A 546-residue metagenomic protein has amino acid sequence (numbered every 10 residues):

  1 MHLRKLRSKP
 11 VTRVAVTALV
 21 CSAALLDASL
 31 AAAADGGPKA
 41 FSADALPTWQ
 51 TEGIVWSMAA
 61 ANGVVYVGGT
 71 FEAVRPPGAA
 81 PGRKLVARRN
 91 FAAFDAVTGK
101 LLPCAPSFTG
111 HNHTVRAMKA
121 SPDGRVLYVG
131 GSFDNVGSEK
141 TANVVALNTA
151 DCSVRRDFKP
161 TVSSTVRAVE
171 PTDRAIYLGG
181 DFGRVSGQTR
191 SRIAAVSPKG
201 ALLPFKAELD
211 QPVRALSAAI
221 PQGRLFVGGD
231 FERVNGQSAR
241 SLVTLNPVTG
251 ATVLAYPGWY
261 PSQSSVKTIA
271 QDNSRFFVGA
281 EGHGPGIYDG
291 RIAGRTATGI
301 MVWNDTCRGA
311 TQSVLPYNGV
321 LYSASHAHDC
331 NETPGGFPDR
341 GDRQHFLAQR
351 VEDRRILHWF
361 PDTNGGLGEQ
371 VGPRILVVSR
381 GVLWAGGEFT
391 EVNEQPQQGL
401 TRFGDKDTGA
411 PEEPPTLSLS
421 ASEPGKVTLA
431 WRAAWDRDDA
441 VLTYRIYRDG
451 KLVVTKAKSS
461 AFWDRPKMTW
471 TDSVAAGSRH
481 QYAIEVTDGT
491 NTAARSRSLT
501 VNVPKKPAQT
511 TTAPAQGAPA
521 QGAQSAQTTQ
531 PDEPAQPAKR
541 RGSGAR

Functional and structural regions predicted by a protein language model:
H2-K5, K9-V16, S22, L26-K506 (+3 more regions): Extracytoplasmic surface signature
T511-T512: Extracellular mucin-like PTS domains
A518-Q524: Short linear segments in intrinsically disordered or otherwise low-structure-confidence regions
K539-S543: Arg/Lys-rich low-complexity patches in intrinsically disordered regions that function as generic
